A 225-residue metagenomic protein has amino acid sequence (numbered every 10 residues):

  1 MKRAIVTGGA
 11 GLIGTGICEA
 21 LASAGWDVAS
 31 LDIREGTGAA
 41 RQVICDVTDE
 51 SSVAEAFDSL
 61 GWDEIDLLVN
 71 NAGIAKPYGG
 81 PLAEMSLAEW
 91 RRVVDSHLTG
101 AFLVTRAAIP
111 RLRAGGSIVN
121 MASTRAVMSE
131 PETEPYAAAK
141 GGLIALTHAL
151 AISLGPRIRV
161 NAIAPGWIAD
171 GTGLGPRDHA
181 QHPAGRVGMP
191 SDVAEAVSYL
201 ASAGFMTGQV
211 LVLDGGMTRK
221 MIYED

Functional and structural regions predicted by a protein language model:
M1-D27: Canonical Rossmann dinucleotide-binding motif of NAD(H)/NADP(H)-dependent dehydrogenases/reductases, specifically
G79-L82, S86-R91, D178: Substrate-binding pocket helix/loop in short-chain dehydrogenase/reductase
T105, A139, T147: Active-site helix of classical SDR
P110, A151-P156: Alpha-helical segment proximal to the catalytic Tyr-Lys
R111, R186-L213, T218: C-terminal substrate-recognition "lid" of short-chain dehydrogenase/reductases
S123: Residue(s) in the substrate-gating loop at a strand-loop-helix junction that position the organic substrate next
I144, L154-I168, M206-L213: Conserved Rossmann-fold SDR core element
